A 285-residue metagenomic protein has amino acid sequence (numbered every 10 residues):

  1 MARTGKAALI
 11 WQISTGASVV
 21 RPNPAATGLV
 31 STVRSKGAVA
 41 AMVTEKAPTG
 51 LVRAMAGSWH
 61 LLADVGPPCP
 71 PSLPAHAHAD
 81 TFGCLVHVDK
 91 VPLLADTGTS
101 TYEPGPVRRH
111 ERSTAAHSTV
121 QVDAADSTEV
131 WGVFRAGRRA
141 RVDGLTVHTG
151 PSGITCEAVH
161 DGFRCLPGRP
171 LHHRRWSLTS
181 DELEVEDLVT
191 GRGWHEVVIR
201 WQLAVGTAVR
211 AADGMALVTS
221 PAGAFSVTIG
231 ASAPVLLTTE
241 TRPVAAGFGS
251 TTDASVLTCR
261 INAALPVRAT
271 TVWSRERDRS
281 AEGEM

Functional and structural regions predicted by a protein language model:
M1-A2, V19, T32, S100-M285: CBM-like, beta-strand-rich accessory domains located in the C-terminal region of large, secreted polysaccharide-active
M1-L94, G150, N262: Carbohydrate-active enzyme catalytic cores, enriched for enzymes that act on polyanionic acidic polysaccharides
P67, T99-S100: A generic structural motif
D89, T97, V122: Short glycine-rich loop/turn motifs that provide flexible caps or phosphate-binding loops at active sites
